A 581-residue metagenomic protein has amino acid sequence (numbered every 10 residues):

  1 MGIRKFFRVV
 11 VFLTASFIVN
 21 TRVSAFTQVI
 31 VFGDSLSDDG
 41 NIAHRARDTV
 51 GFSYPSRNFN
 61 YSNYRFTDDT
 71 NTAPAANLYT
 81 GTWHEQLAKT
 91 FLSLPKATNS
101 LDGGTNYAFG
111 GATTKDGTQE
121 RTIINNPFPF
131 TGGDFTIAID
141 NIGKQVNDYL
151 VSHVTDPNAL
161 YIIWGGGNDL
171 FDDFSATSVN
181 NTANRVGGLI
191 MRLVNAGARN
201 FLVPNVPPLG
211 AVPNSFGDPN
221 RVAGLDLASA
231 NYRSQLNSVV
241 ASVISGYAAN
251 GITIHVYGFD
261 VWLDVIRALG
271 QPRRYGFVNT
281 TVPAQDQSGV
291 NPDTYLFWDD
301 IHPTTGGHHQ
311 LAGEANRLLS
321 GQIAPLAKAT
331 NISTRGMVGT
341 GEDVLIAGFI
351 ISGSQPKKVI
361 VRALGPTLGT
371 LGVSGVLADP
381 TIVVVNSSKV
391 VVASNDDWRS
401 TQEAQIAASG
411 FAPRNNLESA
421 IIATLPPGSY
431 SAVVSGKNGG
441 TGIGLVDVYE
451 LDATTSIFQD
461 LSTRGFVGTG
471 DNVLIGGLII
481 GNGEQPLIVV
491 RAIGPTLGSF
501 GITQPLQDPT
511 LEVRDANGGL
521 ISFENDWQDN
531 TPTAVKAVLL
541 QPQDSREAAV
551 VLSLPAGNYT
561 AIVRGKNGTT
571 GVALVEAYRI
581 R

Functional and structural regions predicted by a protein language model:
M1-V10: Bacterial N-terminal signal peptides that target proteins for export
I3, F17, T21, T49 (+12 more regions): Short linear motifs in intrinsically disordered/low-complexity regions
V9, D38, I42, F277 (+3 more regions): Short amphipathic alpha-helical "recognition" segments used for binding
V9-I18: Bacterial N-terminal signal peptides
V10, L87-A88, Y161, K328-N331 (+1 more regions): Generic low-polarity alpha-helical segments
F12, T304, V538-L539: Acidic/proline-rich low-complexity IDRs
V19, V23-P325: Conserved active-site regions of diverse hydrolases
M191-L193, L202-P204, V212, A223 (+2 more regions): A sequence-level detector for low-complexity, Ser/Thr- and acidic-rich stretches
